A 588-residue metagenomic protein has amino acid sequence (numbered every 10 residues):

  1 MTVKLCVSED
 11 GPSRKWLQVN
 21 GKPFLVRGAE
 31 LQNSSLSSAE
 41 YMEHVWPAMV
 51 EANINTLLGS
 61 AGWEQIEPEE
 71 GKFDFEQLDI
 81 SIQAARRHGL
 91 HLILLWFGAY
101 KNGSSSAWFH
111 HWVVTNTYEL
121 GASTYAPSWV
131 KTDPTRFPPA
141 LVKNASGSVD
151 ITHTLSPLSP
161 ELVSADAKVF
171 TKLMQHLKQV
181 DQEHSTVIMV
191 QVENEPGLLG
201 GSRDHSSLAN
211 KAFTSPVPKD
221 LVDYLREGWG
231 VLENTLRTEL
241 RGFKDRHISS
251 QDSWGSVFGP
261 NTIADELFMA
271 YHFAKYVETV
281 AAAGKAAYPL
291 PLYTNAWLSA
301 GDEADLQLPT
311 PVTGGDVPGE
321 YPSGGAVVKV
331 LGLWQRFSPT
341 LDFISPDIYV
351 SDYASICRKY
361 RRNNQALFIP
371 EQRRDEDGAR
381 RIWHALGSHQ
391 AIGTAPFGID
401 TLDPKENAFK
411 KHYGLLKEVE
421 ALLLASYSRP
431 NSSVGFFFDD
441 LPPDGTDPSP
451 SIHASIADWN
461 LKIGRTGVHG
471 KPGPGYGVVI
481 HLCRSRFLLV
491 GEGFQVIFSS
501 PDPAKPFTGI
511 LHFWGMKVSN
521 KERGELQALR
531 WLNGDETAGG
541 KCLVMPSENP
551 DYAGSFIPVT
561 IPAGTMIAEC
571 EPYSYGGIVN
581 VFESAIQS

Functional and structural regions predicted by a protein language model:
M1-N55: N-terminal carbohydrate-binding accessory modules
G21, M49, L57, A85 (+5 more regions): Conserved, mostly hydrophobic/aromatic
S34-E51, Y321-F337, Y353-I356, A379-I382: Short, acidic/polar
Y41-V130, L177, F273-A287: Aromatic-lined substrate-binding rim segments of carbohydrate-active enzymes
L90, E278-L290, K329-P430: Catalytic-core region of carbohydrate-active enzymes that cleave or remodel glycosidic bonds
T124-W334: Polysaccharide-binding and catalytic clefts of secreted carbohydrate-active enzymes
W383-E525: Aromatic- and carboxylate-lined catalytic core of secreted/periplasmic carbohydrate-active enzymes
L488-S588: C-terminal beta-sandwich/jelly-roll accessory domains of carbohydrate-active enzymes
